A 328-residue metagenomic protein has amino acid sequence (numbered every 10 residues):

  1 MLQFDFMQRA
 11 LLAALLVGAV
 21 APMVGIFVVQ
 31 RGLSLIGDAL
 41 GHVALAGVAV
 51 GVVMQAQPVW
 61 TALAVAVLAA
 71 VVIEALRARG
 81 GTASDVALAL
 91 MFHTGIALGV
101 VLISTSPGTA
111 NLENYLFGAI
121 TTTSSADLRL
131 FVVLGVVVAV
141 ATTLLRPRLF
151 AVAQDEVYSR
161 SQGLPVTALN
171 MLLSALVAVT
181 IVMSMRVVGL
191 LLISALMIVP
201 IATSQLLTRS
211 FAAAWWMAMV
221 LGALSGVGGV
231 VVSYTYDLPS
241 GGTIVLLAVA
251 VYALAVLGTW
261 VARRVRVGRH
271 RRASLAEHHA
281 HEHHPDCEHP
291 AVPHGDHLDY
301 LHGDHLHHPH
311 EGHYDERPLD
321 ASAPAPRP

Functional and structural regions predicted by a protein language model:
M1-L16: Membrane-interfacial amphipathic/re-entrant helices at transmembrane-helix boundaries
D5-R9, G80, L88-P147, L172-A175: Transmembrane helix-bundle core of multi-pass membrane transporters and related energy-transducing complexes
A10-A13, P58-A66, D85-A89, V132 (+2 more regions): Loop-to-transmembrane alpha-helix initiation sites
V17, D127-P200: Helix-loop-helix "hairpin" substructures at the membrane interface of multi-pass membrane proteins
I26-G108, S204-W216, S233-Y236: Short loop segments and helix-boundary regions at transmembrane helix junctions of multi-pass inner-membrane proteins
V43-V53, L90-L102, T122, V166-L176 (+2 more regions): Small-residue-rich segments of transmembrane alpha-helices in multi-pass membrane proteins, especially helix faces
I193-L238, G242: Transmembrane alpha-helical segments in multi-pass inner-membrane proteins
V249-H284: Membrane-interfacial segments at transmembrane helix termini in multi-pass membrane proteins
